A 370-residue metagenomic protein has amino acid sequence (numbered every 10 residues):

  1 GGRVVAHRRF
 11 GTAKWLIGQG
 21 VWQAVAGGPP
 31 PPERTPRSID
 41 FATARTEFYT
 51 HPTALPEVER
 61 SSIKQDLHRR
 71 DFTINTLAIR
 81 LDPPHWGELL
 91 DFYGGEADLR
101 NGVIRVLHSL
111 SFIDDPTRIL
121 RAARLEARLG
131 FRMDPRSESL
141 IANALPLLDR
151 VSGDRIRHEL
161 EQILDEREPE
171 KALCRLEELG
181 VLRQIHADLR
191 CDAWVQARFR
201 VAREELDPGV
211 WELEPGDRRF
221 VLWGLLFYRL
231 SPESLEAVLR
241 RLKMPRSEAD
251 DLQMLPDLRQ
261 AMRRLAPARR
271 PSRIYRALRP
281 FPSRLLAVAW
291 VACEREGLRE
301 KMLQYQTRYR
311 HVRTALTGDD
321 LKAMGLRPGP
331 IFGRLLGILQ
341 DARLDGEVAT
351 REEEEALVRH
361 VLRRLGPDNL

Functional and structural regions predicted by a protein language model:
G1-L370: Catalytic cores of the polymerase beta-like nucleotidyltransferase superfamily and closely associated nucleotide
